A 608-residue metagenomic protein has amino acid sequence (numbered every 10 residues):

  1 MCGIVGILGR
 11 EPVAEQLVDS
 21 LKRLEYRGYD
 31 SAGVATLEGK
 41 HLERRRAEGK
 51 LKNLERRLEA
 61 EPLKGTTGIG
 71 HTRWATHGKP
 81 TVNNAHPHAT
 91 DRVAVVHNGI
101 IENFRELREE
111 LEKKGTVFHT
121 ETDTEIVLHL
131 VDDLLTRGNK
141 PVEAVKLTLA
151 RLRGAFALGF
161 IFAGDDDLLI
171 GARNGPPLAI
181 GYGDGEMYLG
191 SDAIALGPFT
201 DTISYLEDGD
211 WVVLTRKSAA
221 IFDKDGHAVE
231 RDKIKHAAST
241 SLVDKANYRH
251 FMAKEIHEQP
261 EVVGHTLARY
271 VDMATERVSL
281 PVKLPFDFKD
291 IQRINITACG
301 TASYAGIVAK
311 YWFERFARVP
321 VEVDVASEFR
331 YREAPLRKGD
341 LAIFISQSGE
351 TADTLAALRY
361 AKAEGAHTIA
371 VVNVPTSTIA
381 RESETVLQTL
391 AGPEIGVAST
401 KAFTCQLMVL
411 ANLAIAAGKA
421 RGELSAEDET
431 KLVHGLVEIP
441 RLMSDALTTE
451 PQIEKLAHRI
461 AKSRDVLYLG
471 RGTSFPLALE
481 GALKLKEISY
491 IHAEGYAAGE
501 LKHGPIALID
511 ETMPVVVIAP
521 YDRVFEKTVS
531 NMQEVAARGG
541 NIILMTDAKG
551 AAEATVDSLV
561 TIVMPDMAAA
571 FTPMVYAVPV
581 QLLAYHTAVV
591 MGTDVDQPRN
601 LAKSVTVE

Functional and structural regions predicted by a protein language model:
M1-K245, R249-H250, E258-R293, Y331 (+4 more regions): Conserved short alpha-helical segments that host acidic/polar catalytic motifs at enzyme active sites
G164-D165, P176-L178, G185, I203-N247 (+2 more regions): A SIS-like phosphosugar-recognition module
